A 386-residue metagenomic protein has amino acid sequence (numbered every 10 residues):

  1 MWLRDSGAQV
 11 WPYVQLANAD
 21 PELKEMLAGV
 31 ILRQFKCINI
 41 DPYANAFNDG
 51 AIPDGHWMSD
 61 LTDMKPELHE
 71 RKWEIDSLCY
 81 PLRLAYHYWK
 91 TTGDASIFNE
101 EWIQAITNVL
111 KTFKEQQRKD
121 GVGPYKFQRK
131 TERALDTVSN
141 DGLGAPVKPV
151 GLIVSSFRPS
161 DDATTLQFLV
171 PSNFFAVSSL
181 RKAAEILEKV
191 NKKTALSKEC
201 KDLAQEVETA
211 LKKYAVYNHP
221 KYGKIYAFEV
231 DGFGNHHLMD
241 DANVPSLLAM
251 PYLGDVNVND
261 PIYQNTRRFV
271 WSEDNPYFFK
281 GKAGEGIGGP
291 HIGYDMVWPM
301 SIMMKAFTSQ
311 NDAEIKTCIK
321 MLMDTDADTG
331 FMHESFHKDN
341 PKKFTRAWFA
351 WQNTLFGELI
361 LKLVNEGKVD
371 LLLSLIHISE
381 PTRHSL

Functional and structural regions predicted by a protein language model:
W2-L27, I31-L135, A350-V364: Aromatic-rich carbohydrate-recognition surfaces in CAZymes
L3, N39-G50, H56, D63-P66 (+3 more regions): Extended ligand-binding clefts on enzyme/binding-domain cores
A8-P21, Y80-A95, F174-K193, L248-N259 (+2 more regions): Well-ordered alpha-helical scaffold segments within catalytic/enzyme domains
A242, D295-P299, D312-K316, W348-Q352: A structural signal for short secondary-structure junctions
P276, K282-I287, C318-Q352, D370-L375: C-terminal catalytic domain of Rieske-type non-heme iron oxygenases
G288-G293, M303-Q310, E314, P341-K342: Hydrophobic alpha-helical bundle architecture
I376-L386: Single conserved hydrophobic/aromatic residue that forms the stacking wall/gate of nucleotide- or nucleobase-binding
